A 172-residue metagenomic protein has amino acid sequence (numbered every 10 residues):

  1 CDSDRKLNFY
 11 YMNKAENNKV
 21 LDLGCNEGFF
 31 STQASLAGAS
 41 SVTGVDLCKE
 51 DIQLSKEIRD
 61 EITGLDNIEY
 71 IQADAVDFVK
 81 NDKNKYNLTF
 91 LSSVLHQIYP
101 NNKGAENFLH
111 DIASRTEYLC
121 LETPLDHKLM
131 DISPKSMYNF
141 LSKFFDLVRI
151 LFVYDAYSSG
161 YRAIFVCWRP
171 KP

Functional and structural regions predicted by a protein language model:
C1-E16: Conserved alpha-helix/loop element of class I SAM-dependent methyltransferases that forms part of the SAM/SAH-binding
N18-N26: Conserved class I S-adenosyl-L-methionine
E27-G38: Conserved SAM-binding loop of SAM-dependent methyltransferases across substrates and taxa, primarily the Class I
S41-D46: Conserved SAM-binding motif I beta-strand of class I
S55-K56: Conserved SAM-binding loop
F90: A conserved beta-strand element that flanks and buttresses the S-adenosyl-L-methionine
I98-D111: A short, conserved alpha-helix within the catalytic core of class I
T116-D126: Conserved beta-strand signature within the Rossmann-like core of class I S-adenosyl-L-methionine
